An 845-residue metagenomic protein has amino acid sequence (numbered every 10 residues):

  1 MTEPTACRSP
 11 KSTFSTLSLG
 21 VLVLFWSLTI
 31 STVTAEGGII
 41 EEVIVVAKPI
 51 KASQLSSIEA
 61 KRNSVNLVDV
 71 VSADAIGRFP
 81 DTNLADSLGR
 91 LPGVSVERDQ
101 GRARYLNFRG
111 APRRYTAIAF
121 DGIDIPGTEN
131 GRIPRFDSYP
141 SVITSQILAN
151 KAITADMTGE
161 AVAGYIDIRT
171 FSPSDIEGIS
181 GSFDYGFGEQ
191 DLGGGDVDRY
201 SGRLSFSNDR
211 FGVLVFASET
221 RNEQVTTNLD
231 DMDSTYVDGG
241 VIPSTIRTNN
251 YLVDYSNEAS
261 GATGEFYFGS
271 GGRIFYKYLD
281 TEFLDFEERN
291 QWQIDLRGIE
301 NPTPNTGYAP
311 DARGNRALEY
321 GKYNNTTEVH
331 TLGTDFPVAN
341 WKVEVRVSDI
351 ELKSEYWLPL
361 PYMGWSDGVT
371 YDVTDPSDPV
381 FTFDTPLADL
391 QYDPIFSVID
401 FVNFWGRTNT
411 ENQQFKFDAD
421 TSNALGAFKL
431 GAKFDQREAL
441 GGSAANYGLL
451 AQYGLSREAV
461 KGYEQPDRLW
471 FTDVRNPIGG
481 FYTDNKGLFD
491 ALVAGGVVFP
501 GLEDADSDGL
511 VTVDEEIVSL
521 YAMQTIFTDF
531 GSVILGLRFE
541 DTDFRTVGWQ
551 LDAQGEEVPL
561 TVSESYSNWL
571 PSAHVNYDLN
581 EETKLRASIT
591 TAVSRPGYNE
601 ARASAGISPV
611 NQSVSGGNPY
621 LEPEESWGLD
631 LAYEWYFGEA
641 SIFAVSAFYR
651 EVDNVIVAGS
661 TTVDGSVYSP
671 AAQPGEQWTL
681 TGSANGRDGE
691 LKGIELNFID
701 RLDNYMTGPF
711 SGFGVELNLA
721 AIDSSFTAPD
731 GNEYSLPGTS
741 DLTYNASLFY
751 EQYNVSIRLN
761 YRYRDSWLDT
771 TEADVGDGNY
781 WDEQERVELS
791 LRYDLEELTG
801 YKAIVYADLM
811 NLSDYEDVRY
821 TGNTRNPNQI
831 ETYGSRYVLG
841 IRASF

Functional and structural regions predicted by a protein language model:
I44-G77, Y105, R113, I123: N-terminal periplasmic "start-of-domain" segments of outer-membrane beta-barrel proteins
L84-S87, R104-N107, A119, P134-R135 (+2 more regions): N-terminal periplasmic accessory domains that precede and gate Gram-negative outer-membrane beta-barrel machines
A85-D124, K151: Extracytoplasmic beta-strand/coil segments of soluble accessory domains associated with Gram-negative outer-membrane
V96, I123-K151, G202: Short acidic/polar hinge/loop motifs at secondary-structure boundaries that mediate gating or recognition
L192-I294, N315, E319-V343, P571-A573: Transmembrane beta-barrel wall of Gram-negative outer-membrane proteins
P310-T327, A505, V511-V518, E564 (+4 more regions): Outer-membrane beta-barrel signature, preferentially recognizing the C-terminal barrel domain of Gram-negative
Y649-E651, V663, Y668-T770, R842: Gram-negative outer-membrane beta-barrel transporters
F713, D765-T770, L791-F845: C-terminal beta-signal and adjacent terminal beta-strands/loops of Gram-negative outer-membrane beta-barrel proteins
